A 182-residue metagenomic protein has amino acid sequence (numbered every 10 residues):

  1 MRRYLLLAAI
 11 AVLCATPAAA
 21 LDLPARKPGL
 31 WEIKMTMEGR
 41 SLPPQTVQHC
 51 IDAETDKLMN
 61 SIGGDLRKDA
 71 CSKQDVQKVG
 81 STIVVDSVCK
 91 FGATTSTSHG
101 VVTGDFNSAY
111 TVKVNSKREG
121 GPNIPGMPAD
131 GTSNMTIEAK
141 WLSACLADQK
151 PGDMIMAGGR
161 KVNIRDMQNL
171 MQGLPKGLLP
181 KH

Functional and structural regions predicted by a protein language model:
M1-A8: Bacterial N-terminal signal peptides that target proteins for export
C14-A20: Sec/Tat signal peptide C-region and signal peptidase I cleavage site
L21-H182: Subset-of-secretome marker
